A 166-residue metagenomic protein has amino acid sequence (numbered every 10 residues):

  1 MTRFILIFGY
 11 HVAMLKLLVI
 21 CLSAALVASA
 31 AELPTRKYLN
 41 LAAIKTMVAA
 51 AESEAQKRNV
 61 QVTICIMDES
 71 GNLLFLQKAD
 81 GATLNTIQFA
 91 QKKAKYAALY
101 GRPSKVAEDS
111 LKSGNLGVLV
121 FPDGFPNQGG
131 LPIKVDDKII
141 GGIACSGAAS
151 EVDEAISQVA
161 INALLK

Functional and structural regions predicted by a protein language model:
T2-A13: Short, Lys/Arg-enriched N-terminal segments with co-localized hydrophobic residues within the first ~10-30 amino acids
L15-K16, K93: A general lysine-centric signal
L17-A25: Sec-dependent N-terminal signal peptides
L26-A30: Sec/Tat signal peptide C-region and signal peptidase I cleavage site
A31-K166: Flexible, solvent-exposed loop/hinge segments and secondary-structure transition points
